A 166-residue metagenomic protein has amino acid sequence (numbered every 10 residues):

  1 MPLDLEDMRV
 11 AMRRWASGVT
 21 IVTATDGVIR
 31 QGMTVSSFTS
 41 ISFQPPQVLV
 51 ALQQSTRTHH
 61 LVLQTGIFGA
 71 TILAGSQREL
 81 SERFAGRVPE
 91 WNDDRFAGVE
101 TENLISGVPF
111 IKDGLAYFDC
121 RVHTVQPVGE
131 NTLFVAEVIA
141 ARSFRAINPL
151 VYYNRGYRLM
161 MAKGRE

Functional and structural regions predicted by a protein language model:
M1-E166: Basic, polyanion-binding surface patches
